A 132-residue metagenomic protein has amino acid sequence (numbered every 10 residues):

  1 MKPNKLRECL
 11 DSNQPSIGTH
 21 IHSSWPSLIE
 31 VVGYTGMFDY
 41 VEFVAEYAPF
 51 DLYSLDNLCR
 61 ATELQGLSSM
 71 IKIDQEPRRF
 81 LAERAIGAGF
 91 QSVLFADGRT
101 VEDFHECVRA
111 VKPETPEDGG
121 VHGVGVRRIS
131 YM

Functional and structural regions predicted by a protein language model:
M1-H20: N-terminal amphipathic alpha-helix/helix-capping segment at the start of soluble metabolic enzymes
P15-I21, V41-F43, S69-I73, V93-F95: Hydrophobic faces of well-ordered beta-strands that scaffold small-molecule active sites in alpha/beta enzyme cores
I21-T35, P77-R84: Short, acidic/polar
S23-W25, Y47, Q75-P77, D97-R99: Active-site-proximal loop/turn and secondary-structure-junction residues that shape catalytic pockets, frequently
L28-N57: Glycine-rich, proline-tolerant flexible connector loops at the mouths of alpha/beta enzymes
T35-Y40, G87-S92, K112: Glycine-enriched alpha-helix->loop->beta-strand junction motifs that scaffold or abut catalytic
L52-R79, E83-R84, V111-D118: Alpha-helix-loop-beta-strand connector modules within alpha/beta enzyme cores
F90-M132: Conserved anion-binding
